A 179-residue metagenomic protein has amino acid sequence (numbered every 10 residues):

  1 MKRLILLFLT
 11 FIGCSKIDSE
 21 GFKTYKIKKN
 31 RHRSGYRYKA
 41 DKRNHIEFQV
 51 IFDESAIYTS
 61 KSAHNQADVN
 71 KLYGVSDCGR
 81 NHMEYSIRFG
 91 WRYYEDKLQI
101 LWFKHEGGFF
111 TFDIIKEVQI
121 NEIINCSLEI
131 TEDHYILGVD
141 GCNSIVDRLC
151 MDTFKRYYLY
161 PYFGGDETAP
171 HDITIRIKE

Functional and structural regions predicted by a protein language model:
M1-L7: Sec-dependent signal peptide recognition, specifically the positively charged N-region followed immediately by
E20-L98: Secretory/extracellular carbohydrate-interaction modules and structurally similar beta-sandwich "look-alikes"
W102-I124: Short, aromatic/His-centered strand-loop micro-motif at the edge of beta-sheets
E122-I130, Y135-L137: Short tryptophan-centered beta-strand motifs in secreted/extracellular beta-sheet-rich domains of glycan-recognition
G138-C142: Short strand-turn-strand beta-turns centered on an Asx-Gly dipeptide
D147-T174: Flexible glycan-contacting loops in extracellular carbohydrate-active proteins
